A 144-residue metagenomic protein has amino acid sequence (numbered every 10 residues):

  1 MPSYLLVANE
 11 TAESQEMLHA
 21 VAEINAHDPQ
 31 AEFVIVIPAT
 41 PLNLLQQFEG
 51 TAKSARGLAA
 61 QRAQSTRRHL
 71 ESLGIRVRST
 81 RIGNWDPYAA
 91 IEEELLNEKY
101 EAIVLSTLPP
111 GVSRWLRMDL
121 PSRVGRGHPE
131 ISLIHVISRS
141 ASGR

Functional and structural regions predicted by a protein language model:
M1-A8, T66-N84: Acidic/glycine-enriched edge-of-secondary-structure segments
M1-E49, H135-S138: Small/aliphatic-rich secondary-structure junction motif
S3, A102-V104: Structural motif
A52-Q61: A short acidic, glycine-rich active-site loop that binds or catalyzes chemistry on phosphate/adenosine moieties
L73-E101: Structural beta-alpha unit
S106-R123: Glycine-rich, Arg-bearing micro-motifs that act as flexible, cationic patches
G125, P129-R144: Short, flexible loop segments at boundaries between secondary-structure elements
